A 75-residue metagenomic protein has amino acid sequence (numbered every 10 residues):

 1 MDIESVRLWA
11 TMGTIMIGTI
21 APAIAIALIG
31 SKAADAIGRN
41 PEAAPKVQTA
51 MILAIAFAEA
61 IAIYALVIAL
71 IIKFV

Functional and structural regions predicted by a protein language model:
M1-V75: Hydrophobic alpha-helical transmembrane segments of small proteolipidic membrane proteins, enriched in energy-coupled
